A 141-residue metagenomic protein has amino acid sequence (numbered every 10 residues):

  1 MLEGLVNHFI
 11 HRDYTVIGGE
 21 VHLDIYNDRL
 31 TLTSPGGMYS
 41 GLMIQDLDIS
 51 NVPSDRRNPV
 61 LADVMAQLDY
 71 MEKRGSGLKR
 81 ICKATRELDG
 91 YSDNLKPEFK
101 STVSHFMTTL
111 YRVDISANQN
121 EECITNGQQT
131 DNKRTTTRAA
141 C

Functional and structural regions predicted by a protein language model:
M1-C141: C-terminal regulatory or interaction extensions
